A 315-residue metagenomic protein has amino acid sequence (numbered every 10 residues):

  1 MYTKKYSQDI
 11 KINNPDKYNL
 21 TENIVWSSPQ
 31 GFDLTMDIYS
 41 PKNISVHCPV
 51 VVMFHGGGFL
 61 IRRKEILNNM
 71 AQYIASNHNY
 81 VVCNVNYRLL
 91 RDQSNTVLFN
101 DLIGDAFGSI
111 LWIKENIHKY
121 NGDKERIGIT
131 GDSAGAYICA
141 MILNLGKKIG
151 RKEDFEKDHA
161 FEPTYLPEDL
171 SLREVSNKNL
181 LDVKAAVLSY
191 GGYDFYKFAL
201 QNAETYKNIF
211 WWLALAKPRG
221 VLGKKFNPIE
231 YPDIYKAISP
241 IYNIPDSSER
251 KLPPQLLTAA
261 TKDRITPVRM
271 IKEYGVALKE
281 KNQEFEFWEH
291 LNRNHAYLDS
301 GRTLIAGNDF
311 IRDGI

Functional and structural regions predicted by a protein language model:
M1-I315: Alpha/beta-hydrolase superfamily serine-hydrolase fold, recognizing
